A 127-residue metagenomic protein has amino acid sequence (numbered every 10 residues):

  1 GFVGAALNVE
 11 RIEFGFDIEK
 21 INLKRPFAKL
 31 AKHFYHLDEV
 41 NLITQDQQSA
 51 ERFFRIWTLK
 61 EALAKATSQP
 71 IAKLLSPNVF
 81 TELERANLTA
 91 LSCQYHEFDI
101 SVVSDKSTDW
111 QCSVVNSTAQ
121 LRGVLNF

Functional and structural regions predicted by a protein language model:
G1-F127: Core catalytic alpha/beta fold that binds nucleotide/phospho-ligands
